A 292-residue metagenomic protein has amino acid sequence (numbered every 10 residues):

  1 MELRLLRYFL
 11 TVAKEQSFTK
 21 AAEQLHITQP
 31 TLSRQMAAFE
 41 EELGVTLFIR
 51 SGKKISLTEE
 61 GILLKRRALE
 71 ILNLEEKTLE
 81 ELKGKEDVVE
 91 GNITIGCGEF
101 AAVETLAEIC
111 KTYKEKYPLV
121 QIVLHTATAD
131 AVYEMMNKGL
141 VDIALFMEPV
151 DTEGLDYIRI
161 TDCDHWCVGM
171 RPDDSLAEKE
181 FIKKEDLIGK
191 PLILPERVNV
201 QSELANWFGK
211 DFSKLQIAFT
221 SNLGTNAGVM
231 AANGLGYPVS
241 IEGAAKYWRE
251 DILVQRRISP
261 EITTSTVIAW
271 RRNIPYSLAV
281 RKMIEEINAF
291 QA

Functional and structural regions predicted by a protein language model:
L10-T28: Short helix-boundary/capping micro-motifs
E40-L57: A short LG(V/I)-centered, amphipathic sequence patch enriched for acidic residue(s) preceding the LG motif
E42-L43, L64-E86: Alpha-helical linker/hinge and terminal dimerization helices associated with HTH transcriptional regulators
R66, E108-T112, A129-W166, M170 (+3 more regions): Short beta-strand-centered segments that line the small-molecule binding cleft or hinge of alpha/beta clamshell
E90-T152, F212, T220-L223: Central regulatory/effector-binding core of bacterial HTH transcription factors
E153-R159, C163-H165, N222-N273: Beta-alpha-beta core module
L155-W166, M170-L192: Flexible hinge/capping segments at coil-to-helix
K190-F212, Y276-E285: Secondary-structure junction motif
